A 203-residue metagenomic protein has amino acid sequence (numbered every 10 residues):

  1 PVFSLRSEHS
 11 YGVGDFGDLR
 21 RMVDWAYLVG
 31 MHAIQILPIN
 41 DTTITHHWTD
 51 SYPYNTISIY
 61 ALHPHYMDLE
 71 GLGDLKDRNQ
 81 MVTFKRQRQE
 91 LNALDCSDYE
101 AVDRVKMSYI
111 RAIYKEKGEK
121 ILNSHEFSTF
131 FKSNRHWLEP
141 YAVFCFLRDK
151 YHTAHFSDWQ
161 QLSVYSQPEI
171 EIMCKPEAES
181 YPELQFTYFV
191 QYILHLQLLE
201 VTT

Functional and structural regions predicted by a protein language model:
P1-T203: Acidic/aromatic-lined carbohydrate-recognition and catalytic surfaces of CAZymes acting on diverse glycans
